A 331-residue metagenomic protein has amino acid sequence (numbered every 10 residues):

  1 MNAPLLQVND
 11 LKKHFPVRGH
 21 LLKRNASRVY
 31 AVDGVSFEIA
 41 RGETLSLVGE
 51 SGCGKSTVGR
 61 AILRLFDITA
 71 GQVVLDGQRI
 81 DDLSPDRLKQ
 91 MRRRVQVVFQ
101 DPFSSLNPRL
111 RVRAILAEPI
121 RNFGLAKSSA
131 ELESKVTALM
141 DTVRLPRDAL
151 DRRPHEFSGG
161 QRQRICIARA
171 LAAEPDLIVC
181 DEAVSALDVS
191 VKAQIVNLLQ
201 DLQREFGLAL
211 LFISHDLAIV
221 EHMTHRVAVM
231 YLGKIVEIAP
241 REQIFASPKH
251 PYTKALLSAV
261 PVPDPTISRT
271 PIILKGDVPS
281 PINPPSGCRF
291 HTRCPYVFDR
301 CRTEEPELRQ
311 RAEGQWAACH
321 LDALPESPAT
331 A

Functional and structural regions predicted by a protein language model:
N2-P4, V17-K23, R28, I238-A331: Short catalytic/signature loops enriched in Gly
P16-N25, D67, D82-D86, L110-E131 (+2 more regions): ABC-type ATPase nucleotide-binding domains, specifically the catalytic core motifs of the NBD
G71-R79, M91: Conserved ABC transporter NBD signature motif
Q78-R79, A130-D148, D201, L257-S258: Conserved ABC ATPase "signature" region
R153-F157, Q161: Conserved ABC ATPase signature
E174: Conserved catalytic motifs of ABC-family nucleotide-binding domains
V179, A183-R269: P-loop NTP-binding/switch modules centered on Walker-like glycine-rich loops
